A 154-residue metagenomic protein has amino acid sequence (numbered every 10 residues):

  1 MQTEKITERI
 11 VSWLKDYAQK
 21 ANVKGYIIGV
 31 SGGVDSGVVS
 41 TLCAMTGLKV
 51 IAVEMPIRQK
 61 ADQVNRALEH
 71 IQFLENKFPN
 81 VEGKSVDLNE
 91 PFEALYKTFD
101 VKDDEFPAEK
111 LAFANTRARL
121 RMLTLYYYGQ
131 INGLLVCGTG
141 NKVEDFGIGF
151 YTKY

Functional and structural regions predicted by a protein language model:
M1-T152: ATP-dependent adenylation/nucleotidyltransferase module used to activate substrates
